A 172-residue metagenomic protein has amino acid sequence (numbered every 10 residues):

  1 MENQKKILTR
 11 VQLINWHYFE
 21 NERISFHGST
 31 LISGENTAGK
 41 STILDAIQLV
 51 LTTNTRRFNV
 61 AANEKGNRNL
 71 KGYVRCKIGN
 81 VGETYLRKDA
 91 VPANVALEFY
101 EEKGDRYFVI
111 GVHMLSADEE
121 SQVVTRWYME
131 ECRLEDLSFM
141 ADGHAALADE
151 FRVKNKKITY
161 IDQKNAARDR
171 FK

Functional and structural regions predicted by a protein language model:
M1-T52: Pre-Walker A-like glycine/lysine-rich segment at the N-terminus of P-loop NTPase domains
L8, A62-N63: Extended, helix-rich architectural segments
T9-R10, R56, K172: Solvent-exposed, well-ordered amphipathic alpha-helical segments that flank/support binding or catalytic loops
G39, N63-R68: Short, charged helix-to-loop "capping" segments that act as catalytic/coupling loops
L49-A62: Post-Walker A helix-loop "phosphate-sensing" segment adjacent to the P-loop in P-loop NTPases
N67-K172: Nucleotide-state sensing region of NTPase/ATPase domains
